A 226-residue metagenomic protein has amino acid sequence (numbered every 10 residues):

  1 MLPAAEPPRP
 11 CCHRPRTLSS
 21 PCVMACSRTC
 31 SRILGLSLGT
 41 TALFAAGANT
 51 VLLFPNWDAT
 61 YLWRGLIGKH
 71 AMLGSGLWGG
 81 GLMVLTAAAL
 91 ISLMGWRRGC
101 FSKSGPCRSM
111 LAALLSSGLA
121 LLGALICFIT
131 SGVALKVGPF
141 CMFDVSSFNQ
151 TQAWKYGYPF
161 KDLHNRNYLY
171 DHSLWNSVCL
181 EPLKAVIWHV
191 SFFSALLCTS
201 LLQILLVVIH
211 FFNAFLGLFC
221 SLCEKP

Functional and structural regions predicted by a protein language model:
L2-A25, F54-W63, S92-F101, D171-K184: Membrane-proximal N-terminal segments immediately preceding the first transmembrane helix
R16, C107, I187-W188: Generic signal for short, ordered secondary-structure residues within or immediately flanking folded domains
V23-F148, L196-F219: Signature of small four-pass
K136-L183: Extracellular/lumenal N-termini and interhelical loops of multi-pass eukaryotic membrane proteins
S173-L201: Individual transmembrane alpha-helix segments
K225-P226: Linear-motif-rich intrinsically disordered regions of signaling adaptor/scaffold proteins, especially proline/polar
